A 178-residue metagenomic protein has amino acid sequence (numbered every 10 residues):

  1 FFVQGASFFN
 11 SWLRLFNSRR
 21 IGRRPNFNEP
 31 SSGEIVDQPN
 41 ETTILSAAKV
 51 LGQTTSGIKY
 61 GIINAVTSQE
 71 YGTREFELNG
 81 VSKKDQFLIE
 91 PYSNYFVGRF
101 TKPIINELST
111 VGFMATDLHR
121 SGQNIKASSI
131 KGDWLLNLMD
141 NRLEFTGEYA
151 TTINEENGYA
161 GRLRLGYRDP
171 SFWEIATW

Functional and structural regions predicted by a protein language model:
F1-W178: Outer-membrane beta-barrel channel domains
